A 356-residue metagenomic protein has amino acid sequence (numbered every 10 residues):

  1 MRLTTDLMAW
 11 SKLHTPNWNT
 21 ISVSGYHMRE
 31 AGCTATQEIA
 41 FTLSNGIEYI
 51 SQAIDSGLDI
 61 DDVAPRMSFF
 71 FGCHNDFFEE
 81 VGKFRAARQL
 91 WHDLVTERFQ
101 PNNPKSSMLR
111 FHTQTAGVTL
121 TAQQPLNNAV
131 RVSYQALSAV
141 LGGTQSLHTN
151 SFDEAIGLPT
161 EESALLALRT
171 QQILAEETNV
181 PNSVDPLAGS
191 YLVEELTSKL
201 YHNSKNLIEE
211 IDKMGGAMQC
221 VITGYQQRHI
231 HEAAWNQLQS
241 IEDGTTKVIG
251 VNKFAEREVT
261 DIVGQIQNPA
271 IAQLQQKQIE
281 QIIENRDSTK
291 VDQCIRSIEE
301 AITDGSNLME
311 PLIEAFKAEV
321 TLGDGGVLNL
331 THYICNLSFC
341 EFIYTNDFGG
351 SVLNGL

Functional and structural regions predicted by a protein language model:
M1-A9, S44-S51, D55, L126-T144 (+1 more regions): Glycine-rich and small/hydrophobic secondary-structure elements
M1-H74, R98-P101, M108-H112, N150 (+2 more regions): Catalytic alpha/beta active-site cores
M1-R2, N102, T115-Q124, T289-I302: A short, flexible low-complexity segment enriched in Lys/Arg and Gly/Pro that occurs in N-terminal basic tails
L3-D6, N45, A86, L90 (+6 more regions): A non-catalytic, amphipathic alpha-helix used as a structural packing/dimerization or gating element in enzyme scaffolds
W10-L13, S51-D59, D93-P101, Q135 (+8 more regions): Conserved helix-loop functional segments at active or binding sites
M28-T34, F71-E79, T113-P125, V132 (+3 more regions): Short beta-alpha connecting loops at secondary-structure transitions that line or flank enzyme active sites
I39-S44, F77-L90, Q123-N128: Charged, flexible cofactor/metal-binding loops and thiol motifs
T160-E161, R169-Q172, E176-F342, D347-L353: Flexible, glycine-rich loop/tail regions that form catalytic "lids" or insertion modules at the edges of active sites
